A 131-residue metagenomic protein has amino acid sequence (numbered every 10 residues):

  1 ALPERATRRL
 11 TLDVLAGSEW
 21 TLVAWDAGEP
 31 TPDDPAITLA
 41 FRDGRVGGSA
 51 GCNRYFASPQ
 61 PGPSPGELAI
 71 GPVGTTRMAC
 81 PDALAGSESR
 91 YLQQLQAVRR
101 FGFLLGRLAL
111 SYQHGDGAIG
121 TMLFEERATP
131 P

Functional and structural regions predicted by a protein language model:
A1-P131: Lipid interaction determinants
